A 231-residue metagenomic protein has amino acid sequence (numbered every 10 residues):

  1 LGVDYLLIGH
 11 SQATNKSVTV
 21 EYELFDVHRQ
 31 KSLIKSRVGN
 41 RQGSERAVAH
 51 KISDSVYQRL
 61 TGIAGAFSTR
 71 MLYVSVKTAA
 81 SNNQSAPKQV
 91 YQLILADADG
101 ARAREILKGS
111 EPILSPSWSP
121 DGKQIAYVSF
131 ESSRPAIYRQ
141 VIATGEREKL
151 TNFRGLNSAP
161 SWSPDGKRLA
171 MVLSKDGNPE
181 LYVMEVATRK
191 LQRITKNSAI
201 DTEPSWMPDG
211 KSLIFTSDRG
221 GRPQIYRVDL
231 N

Functional and structural regions predicted by a protein language model:
L1-S55: Amphipathic beta-strand/beta-sheet edge segments enriched in Tyr/Trp
H28, D97-A101, V141-G145, E185-R189 (+1 more regions): Short loop/turn segments that connect beta-strands within beta-propeller blades
S32-K35, A101-E105, G145-K149, R189-R193: Predominantly a core beta-strand signature of beta-propeller blades across repeat-based propeller domains
A64, V76-Q92, K108-E111, V128-I137 (+5 more regions): A flexible loop/linker signature enriched in serine peptidases of the S9 family
G65-F67, P120-D121, P164-D165, P208-D209: Residue-level detector of Asp-centered blade-edge/turn motifs that repeat once per structural unit in beta-propeller
T69-S75: Short beta-strand elements that form the blades of beta-propeller/WD-repeat-like and other beta-sheet-rich scaffold
M71, G122-A126, G166-A170, L213-I214: Hydrophobic beta-strand positions that form the internal "hydrophobic ladder" of WD40/Gbeta-like beta-propeller blades
